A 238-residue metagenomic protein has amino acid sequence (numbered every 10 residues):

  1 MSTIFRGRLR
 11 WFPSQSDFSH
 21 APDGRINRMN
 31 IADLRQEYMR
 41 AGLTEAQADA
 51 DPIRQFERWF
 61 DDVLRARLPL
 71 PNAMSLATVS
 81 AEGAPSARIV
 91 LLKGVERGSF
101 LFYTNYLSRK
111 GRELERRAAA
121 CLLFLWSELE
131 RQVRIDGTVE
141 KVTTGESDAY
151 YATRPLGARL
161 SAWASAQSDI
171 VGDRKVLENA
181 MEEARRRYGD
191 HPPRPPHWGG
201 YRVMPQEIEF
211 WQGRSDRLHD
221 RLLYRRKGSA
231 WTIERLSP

Functional and structural regions predicted by a protein language model:
F5-R6, R28: Serine/threonine-rich, low-complexity intrinsically disordered segments
R6-R8, F18: Residue-level detector of alpha-helix boundary/anchor positions
F18-P238: Binding-site signature for planar aromatic cofactors or substrates
